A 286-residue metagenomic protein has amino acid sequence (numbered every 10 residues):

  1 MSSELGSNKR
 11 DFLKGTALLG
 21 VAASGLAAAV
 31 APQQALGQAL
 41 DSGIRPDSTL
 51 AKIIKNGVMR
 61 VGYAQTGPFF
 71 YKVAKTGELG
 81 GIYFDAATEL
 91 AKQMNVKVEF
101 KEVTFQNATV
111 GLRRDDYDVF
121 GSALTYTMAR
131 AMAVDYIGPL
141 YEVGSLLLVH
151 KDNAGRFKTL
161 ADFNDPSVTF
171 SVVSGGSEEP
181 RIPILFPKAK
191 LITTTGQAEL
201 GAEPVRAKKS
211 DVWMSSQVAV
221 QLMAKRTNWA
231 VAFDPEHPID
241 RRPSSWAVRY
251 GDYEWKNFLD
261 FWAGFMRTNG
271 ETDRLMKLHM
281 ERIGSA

Functional and structural regions predicted by a protein language model:
M1-D11, A22-S24, Q34: N-terminal secretory signal peptides
L40, S177-T194, V231-D234, A263-A286: Ligand-binding clefts/hinges and TM-proximal coupling segments of bilobed small-molecule sensing domains
L40-A123, M132: Extracytoplasmic small-molecule ligand-binding "clamshell" domains of the periplasmic binding protein/Venus flytrap
S42, E142-L146, E199, Q221-G264 (+1 more regions): Periplasmic-binding protein-like
N56-Q65, L160-G176: Short loop->beta-strand "edge-of-pocket" segments that line small-molecule binding or catalytic clefts across diverse
Y71-K75, A87-V96, L160, N164 (+3 more regions): Ligand-binding cleft/hinge of the Venus flytrap
T88, K92, K97-D162, V231-F233 (+1 more regions): Acidic, polar ligand-binding/catalytic clefts
F100-V110, I192-E203: Short helix-initiation/N-cap motifs at beta->coil->alpha
